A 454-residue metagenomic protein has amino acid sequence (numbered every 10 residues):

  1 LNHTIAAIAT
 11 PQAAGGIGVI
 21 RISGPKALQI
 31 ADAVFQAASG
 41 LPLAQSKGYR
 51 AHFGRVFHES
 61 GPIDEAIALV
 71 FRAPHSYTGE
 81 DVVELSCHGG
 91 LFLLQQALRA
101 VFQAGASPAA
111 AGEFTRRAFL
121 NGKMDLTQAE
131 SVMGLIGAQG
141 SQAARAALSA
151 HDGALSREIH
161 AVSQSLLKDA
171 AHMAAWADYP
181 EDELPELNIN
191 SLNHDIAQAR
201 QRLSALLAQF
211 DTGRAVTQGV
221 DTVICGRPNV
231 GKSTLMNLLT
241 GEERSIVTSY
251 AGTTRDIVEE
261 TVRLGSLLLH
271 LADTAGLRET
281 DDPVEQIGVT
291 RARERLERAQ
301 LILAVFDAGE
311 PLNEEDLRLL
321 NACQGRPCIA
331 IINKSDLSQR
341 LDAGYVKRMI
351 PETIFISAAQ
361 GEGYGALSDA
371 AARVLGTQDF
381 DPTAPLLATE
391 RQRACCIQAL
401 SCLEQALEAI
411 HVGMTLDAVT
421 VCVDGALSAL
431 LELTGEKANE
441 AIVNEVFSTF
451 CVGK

Functional and structural regions predicted by a protein language model:
L1-Q12, R55, S141-R263, T280-D282 (+1 more regions): C-terminal-of-GTPase-core extension/linker across diverse P-loop GTPases
L1-R145, S149, G153, Q164 (+1 more regions): A glycine-rich (often HGG/GG-containing) alpha/beta subdomain
G15-I17, Y49-A51, R298-I302, G325-C328 (+1 more regions): Short glycine-/polar-rich loops that comprise or flank the Walker A/P-loop and associated switch/sensor motifs
S23-G24, G90, A251, A308-G309 (+1 more regions): Short beta->alpha junction loops/turns
H52-R72, G252-T280, L296-L301, V305: Switch I (G2) and immediately adjacent beta-strands of P-loop GTPase domains
C87-G89, L239, T274, F306-G309: Glycine-rich, N-terminal phosphate-binding loop of Rossmann-like dinucleotide-binding domains
A251, L277, E285-V289: Short alpha-helix of the ABC ATPase nucleotide-binding domain corresponding to the H-loop/switch region
E285-G309: Inter-motif core of Ras-like GTPase G domains
